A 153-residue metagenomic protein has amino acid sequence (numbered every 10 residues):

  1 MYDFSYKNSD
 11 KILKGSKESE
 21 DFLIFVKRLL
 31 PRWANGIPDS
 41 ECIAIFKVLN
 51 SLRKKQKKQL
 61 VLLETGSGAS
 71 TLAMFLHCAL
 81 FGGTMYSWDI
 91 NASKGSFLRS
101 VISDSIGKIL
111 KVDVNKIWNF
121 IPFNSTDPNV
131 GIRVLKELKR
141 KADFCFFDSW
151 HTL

Functional and structural regions predicted by a protein language model:
M1-C145, W150-L153: A short alpha-helical cap/connector motif
